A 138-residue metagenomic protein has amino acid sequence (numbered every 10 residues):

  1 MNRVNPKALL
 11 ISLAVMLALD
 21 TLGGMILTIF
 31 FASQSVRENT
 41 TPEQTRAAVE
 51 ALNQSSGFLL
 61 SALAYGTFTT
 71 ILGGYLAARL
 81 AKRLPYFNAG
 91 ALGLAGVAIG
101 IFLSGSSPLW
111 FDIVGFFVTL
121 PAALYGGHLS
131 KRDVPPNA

Functional and structural regions predicted by a protein language model:
M1-A138: Juxtamembrane/disordered regions of integral membrane proteins
